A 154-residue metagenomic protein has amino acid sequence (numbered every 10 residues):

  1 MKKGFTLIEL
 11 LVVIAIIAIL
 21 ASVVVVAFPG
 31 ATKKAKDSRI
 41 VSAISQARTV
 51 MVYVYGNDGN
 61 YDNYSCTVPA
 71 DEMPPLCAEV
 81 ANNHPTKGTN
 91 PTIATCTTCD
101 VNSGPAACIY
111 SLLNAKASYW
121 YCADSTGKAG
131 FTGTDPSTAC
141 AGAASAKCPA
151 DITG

Functional and structural regions predicted by a protein language model:
M1-F28: N-terminal single-pass transmembrane signal-anchor helix
G30-N82: Conserved hydrophobic/amphipathic alpha-helical signal-anchor segments
R39, V101-G104: A generic fold-level signal
V52, T95, C108-S111: Structural recognition of the beta-strand scaffold that forms the well-ordered cores of secreted hydrolase catalytic
Y61-N102, D124-S125, A141-G142, P149-G154: Polar, enzyme-active/binding microenvironments
S103-G154: Short, surface-exposed interaction loops/tails
